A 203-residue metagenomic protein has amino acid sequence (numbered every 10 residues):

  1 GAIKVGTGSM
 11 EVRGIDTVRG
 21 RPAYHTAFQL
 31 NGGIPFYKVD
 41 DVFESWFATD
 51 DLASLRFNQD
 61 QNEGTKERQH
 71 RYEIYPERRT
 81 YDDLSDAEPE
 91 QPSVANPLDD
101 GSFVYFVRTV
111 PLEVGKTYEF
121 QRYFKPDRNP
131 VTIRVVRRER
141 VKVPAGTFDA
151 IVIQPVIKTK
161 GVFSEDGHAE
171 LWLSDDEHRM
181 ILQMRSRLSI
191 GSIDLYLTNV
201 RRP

Functional and structural regions predicted by a protein language model:
G1-P76, T109-P203: Acidic, serine/threonine-rich low-complexity disordered tracts
K66-V110: Hydrophobic, well-structured mid-protein blocks that either form specific transmembrane helices
